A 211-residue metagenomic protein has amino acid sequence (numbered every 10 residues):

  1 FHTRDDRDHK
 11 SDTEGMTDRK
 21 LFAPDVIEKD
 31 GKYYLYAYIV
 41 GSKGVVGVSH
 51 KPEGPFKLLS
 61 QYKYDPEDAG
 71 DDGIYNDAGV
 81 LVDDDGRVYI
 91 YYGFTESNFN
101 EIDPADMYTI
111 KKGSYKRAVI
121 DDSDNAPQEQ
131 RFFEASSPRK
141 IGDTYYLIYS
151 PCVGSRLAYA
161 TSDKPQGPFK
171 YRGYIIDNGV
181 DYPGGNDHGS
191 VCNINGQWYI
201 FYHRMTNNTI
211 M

Functional and structural regions predicted by a protein language model:
F1-M211: Carbohydrate-active catalytic/glycan-binding domains of CAZyme proteins, especially the secreted or lumenal ectodomains
